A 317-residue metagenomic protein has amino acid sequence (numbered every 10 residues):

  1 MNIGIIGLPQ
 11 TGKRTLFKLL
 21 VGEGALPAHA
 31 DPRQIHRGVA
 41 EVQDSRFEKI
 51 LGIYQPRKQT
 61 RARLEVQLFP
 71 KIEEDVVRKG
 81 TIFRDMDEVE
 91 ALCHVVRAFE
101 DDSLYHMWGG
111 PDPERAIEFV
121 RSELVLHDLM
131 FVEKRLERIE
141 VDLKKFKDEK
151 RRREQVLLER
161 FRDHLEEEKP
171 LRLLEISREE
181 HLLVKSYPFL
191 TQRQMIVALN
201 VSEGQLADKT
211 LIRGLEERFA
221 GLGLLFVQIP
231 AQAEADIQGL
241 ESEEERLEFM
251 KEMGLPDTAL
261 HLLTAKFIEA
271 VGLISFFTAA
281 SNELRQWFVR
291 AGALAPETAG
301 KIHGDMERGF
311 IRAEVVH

Functional and structural regions predicted by a protein language model:
M1-W108, E114, E133, I139: Conserved G1/Walker A P-loop phosphate-binding module
N2-F17, V21, I35, R138-H317: C-terminal-of-GTPase-core extension/linker across diverse P-loop GTPases
Q43, P113, V125, R151-E154 (+1 more regions): Generic alpha-helical segment signature
I72, G109, F119-L124, L143-E149 (+1 more regions): Flexible beta-alpha connector loops of hexameric P-loop NTPases
M86, L129, E133-L136, Q155 (+1 more regions): Hydrophobic faces of stable alpha-helices that mediate helix-helix packing
V95-F131, V227-Q238: Short, exposed interaction patches on small structured surface elements
